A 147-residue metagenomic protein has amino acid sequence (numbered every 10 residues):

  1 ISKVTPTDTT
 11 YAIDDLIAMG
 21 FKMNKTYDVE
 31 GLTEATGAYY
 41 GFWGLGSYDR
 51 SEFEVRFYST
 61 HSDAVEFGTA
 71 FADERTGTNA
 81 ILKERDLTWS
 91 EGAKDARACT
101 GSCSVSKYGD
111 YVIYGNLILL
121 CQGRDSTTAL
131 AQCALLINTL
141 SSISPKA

Functional and structural regions predicted by a protein language model:
I1-K3, S51-F57, L117-S126: Second-shell loop/turn segments in exported
I1-L45, D125-A147: N-terminal "mature-domain start" segment
D15-C99, S104: Short, solvent-exposed recognition patches
D86-A147: A short, solvent-exposed beta-edge/loop patch
